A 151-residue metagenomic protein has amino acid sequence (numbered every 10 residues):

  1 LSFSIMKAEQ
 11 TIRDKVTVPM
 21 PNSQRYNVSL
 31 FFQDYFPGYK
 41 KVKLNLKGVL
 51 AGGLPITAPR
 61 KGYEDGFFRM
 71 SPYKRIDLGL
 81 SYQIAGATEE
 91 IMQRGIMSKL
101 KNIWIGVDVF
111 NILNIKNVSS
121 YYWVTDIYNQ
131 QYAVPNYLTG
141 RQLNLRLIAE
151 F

Functional and structural regions predicted by a protein language model:
L1-T57: Gram-negative outer-membrane beta-barrel transporters
M6, K40-V42, L46-V49, D77 (+2 more regions): A general secondary-structure boundary signal
T11-P19, G62-F68, Q130-P135: Extracellular loop and loop/strand-boundary signature of outer-membrane beta-barrel proteins
N22-V28, P72-I76, K101, T139-L143: Residues that define the transmembrane beta-barrel architecture of outer-membrane proteins
L30-F32, L78-L80, L145-L147: Membrane-embedded beta-strands of outer-membrane beta-barrel proteins, especially the hydrophobic/small aromatic
G38-D77, E90: Extracytoplasmic gating/loop element in the C-terminal half of outer-membrane beta-barrel translocons and assembly
L50-P59, Y82-F151: C-terminal beta-signal and adjacent terminal beta-strands/loops of Gram-negative outer-membrane beta-barrel proteins
